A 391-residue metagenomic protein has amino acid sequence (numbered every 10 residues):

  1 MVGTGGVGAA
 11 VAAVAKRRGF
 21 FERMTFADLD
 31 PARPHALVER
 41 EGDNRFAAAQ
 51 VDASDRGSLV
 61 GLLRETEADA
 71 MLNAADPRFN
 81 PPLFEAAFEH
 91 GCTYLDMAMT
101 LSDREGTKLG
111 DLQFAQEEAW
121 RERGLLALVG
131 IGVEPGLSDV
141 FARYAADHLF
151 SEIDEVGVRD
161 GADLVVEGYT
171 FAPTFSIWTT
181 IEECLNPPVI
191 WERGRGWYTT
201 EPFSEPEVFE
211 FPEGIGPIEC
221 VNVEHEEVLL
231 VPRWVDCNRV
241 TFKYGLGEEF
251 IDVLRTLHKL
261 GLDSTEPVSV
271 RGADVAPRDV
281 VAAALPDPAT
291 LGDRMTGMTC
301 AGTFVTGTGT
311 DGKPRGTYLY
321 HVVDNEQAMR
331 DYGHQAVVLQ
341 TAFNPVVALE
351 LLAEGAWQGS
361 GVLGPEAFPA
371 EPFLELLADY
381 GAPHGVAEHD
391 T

Functional and structural regions predicted by a protein language model:
M1-G5: Conserved N-terminal Rossmann-fold NAD(P)-binding element of oxidoreductases
G8-A9: N-terminal Rossmann-fold NAD(P) dinucleotide-binding loop
E22-T25: Short beta-strand element of Class I
L29-R33: Helix N-cap at the beta1-alpha1 junction of Rossmann-like dinucleotide-binding domains, i.e., the first residues
E41-D55: Rossmann-fold cofactor-recognition segment
V51-A68, A75, F79: Conserved Rossmann-fold cofactor-binding substructure of NAD(P)-dependent oxidoreductases
M97-L126: Rossmann-fold NAD(P)-binding glycine/threonine-rich loop
D147-T391: C-terminal catalytic/substrate-binding lobe primarily of soluble NAD(P)-dependent oxidoreductases
